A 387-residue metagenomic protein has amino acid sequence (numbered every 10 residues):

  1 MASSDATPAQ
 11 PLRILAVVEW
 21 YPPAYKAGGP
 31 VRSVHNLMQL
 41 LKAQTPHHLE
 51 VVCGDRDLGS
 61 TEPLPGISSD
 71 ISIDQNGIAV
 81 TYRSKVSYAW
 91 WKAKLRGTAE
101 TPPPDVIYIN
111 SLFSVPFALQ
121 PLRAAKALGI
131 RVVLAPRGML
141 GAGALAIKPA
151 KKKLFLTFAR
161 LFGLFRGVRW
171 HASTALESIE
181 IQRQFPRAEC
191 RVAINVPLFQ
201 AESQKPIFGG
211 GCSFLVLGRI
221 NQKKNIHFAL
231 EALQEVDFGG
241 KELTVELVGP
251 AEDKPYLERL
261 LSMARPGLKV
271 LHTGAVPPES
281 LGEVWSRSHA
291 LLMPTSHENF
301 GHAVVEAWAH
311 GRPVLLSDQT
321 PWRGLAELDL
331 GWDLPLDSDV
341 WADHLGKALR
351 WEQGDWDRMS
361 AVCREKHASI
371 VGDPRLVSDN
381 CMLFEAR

Functional and structural regions predicted by a protein language model:
R13-L15, P197, P206-K224, L230-E235 (+1 more regions): Conserved donor-binding/catalytic core segment of Leloir-type glycosyltransferases
K152-W170: Membrane-proximal helix-turn-helix segments that form the acceptor-binding/catalytic region of lipid-linked
L257-V276: Nucleotide-activated donor-binding/catalytic signature segment of Leloir-type glycosyltransferases, i.e., the conserved
A275-V276, E283-S288: Short alpha-helical donor nucleotide-sugar binding micro-motif in glycosyltransferases
S296: Aromatic "clamp/platform" in nucleotide-sugar-dependent glycosyltransferases that forms part of the donor/acceptor
A309, P313-S317: Short hydrophobic beta-strand element within catalytic cores of glycosyltransferases and related nucleotide-activated
R323-K347: Change "using UDP/GDP/dTDP sugars" to "using nucleotide sugars
Q353-E385: A charged, aromatic-enriched C-terminal amphipathic alpha-helix characteristic of glycosyltransferases across folds
